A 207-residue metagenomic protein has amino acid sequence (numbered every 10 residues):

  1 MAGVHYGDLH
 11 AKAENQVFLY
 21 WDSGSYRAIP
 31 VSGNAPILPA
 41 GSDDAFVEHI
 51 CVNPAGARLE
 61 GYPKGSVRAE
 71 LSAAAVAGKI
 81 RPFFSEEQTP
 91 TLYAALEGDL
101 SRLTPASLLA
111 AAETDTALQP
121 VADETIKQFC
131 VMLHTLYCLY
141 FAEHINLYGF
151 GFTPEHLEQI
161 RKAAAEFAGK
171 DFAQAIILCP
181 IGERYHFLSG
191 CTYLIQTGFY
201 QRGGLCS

Functional and structural regions predicted by a protein language model:
M1-S66, A73-A74, I195, Y200-C206: Phosphate-binding/catalytic loop of phosphoryl-transfer enzymes
G7-A11, V67-S207: ATP-binding/phosphotransfer module of carbohydrate and carboxylate kinases, centering on a glycine-rich
